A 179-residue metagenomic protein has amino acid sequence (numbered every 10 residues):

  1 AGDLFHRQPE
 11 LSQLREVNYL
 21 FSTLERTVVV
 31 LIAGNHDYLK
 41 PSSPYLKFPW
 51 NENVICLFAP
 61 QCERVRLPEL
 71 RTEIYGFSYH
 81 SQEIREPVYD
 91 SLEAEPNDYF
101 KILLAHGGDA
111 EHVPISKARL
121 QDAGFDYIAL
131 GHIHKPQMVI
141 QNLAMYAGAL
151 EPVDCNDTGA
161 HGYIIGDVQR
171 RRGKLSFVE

Functional and structural regions predicted by a protein language model:
R7-G162, D167: His/Asp/Glu-rich metal-coordinating catalytic cores of metallo-dependent phosphodiesterases/hydrolases acting on
V168-E179: A short C-terminal boundary segment appended to hydrolase-like catalytic domains
